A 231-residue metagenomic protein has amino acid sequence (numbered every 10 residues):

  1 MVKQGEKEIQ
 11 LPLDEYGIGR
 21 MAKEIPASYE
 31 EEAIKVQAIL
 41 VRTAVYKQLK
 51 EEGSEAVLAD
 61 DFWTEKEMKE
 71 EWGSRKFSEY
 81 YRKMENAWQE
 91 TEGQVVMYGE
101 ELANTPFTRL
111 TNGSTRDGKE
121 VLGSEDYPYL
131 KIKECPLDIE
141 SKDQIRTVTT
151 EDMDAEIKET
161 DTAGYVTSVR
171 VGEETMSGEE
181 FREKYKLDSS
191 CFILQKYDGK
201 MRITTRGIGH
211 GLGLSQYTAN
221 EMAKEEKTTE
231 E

Functional and structural regions predicted by a protein language model:
M1-E231: Conserved, single-site charged/polar hotspot
